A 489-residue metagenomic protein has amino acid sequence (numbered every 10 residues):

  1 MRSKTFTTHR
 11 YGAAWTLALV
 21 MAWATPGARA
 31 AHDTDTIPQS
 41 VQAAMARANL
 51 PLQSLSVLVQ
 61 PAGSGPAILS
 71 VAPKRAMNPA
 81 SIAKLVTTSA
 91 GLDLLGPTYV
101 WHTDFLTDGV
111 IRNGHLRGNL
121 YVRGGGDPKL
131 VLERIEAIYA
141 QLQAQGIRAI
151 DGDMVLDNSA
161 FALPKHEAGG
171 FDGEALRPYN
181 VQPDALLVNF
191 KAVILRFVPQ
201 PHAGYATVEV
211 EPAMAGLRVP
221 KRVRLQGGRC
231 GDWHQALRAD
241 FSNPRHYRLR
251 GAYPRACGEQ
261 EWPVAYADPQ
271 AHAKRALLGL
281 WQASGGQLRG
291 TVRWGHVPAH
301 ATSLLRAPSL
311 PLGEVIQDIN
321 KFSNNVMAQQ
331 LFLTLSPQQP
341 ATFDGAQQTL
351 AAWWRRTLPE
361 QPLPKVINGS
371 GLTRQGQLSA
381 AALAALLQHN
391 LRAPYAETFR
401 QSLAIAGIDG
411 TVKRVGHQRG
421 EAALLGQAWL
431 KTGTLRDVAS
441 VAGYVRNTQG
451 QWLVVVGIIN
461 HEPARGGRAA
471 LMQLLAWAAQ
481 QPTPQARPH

Functional and structural regions predicted by a protein language model:
G12-W23: Bacterial N-terminal signal peptides
R29-G63, L69-A76, E136, Q141-Q145: Beta-lactamase-like hydrolase cores
S54-S56, N113-L187, K191, Q200 (+1 more regions): Mid-domain, small-residue-enriched loop/turn segments at the edges of structured enzyme/sensor domains
G65, P79-P97, M154, L186 (+3 more regions): Active-site SXXK
I68-V71, F332-H489: Small-residue-rich helix-loop
D93-D108, R289-V292, A396-F399: Short, well-structured active-site flanking segments
P220-F241, T302-P308, Q418-N447: Short, Gly/Ser/Thr-enriched beta-strand-loop segments that form substrate-interacting elements of hydrolase/peptidase
G227-T398: A small/polar active-site loop signature that marks catalytic segments
